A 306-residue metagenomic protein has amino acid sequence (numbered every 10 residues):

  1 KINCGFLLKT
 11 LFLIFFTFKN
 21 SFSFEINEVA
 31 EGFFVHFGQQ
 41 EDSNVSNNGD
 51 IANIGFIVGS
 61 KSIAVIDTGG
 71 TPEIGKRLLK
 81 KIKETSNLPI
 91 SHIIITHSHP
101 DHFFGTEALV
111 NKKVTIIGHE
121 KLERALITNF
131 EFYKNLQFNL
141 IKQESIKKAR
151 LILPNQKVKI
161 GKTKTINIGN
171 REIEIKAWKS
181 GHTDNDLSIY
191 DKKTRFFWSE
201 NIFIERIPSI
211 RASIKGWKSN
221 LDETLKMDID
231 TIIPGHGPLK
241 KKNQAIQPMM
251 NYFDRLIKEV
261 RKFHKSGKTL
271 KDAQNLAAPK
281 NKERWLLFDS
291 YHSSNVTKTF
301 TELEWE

Functional and structural regions predicted by a protein language model:
K1-T10: Bacterial N-terminal signal peptides that target proteins for export
F18-N20: N-terminal signal peptide c-region/cleavage motif recognized by signal peptidases
F24-V29, E123-A177, T183, K192-K193 (+1 more regions): Metallo-beta-lactamase
E28-K81, L187-N201: Conserved beta-strand hairpin/beta-sheet module of binuclear metal-dependent hydrolase folds, prominently
H36-A52, L126-E131, R206-S213: Acidic/histidine-rich helix-loop elements that form or flank divalent-metal/phosphate-binding sites at the catalytic
S60-A64, P72-G118, K157, M227-D228: Active-site metal-binding motif and surrounding structural segment of the metallo-beta-lactamase
S62-A64, G70-P72, T165, E172-R255: Metallo-beta-lactamase
L225-D228, K240-E306: Accessory terminal helices/loops
